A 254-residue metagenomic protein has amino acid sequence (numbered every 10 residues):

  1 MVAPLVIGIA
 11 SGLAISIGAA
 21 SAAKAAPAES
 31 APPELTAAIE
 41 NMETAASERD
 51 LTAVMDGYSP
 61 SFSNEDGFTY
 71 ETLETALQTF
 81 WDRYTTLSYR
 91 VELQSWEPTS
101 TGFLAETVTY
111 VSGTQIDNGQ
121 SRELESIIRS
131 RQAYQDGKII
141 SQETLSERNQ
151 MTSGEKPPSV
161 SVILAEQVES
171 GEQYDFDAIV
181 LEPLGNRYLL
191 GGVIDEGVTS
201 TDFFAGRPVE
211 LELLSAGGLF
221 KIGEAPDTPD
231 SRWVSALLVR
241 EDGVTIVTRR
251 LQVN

Functional and structural regions predicted by a protein language model:
M1-A28: Gram-negative bacterial Sec-dependent N-terminal signal peptides
G18-T44, E48: Short, low-complexity N-terminal intrinsically disordered segments enriched in polar/charged residues
M55-G113: Short solvent-exposed beta->alpha transition segments
Q120-S159: Short beta-strand edge/turn micro-motifs at domain boundaries
N149-D175: N-terminal edge beta-strand
Q167-E169, Q173-K221: Contiguous segments within soluble domain cores/interaction surfaces
I222-D242: Short, aromatic- and glycine-rich surface loops/edge beta-strands on solvent-exposed regions
G243-N254: Edge beta-strands of extracellular beta-sandwich domains
